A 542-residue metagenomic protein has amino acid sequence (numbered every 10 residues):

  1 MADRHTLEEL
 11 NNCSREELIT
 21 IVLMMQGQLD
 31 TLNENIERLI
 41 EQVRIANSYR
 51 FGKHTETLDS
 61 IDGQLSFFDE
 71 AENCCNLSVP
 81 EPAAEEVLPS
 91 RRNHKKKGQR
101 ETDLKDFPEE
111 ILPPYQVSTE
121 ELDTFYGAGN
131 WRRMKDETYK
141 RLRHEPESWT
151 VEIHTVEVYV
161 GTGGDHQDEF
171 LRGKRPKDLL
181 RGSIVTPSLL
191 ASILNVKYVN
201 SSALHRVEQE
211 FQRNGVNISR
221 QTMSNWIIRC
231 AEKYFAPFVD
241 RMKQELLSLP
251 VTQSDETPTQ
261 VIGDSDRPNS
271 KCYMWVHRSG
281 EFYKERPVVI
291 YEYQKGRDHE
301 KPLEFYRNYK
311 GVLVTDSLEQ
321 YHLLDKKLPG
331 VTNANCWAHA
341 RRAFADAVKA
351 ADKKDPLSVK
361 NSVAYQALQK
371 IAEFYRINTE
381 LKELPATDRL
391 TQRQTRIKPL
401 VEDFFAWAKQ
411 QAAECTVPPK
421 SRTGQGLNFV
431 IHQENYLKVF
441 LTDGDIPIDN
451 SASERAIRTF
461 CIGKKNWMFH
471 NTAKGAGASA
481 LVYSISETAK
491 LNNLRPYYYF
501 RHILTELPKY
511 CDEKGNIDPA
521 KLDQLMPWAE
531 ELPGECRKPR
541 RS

Functional and structural regions predicted by a protein language model:
M1-R181, M223-S224, Q253-S254, R393-R396 (+1 more regions): Short, flexible loop/hinge motifs at secondary-structure junctions
A2-D3, E8-E9, K96, E101 (+1 more regions): Catalytic center-proximal scaffold of phosphoryl-transfer enzymes
